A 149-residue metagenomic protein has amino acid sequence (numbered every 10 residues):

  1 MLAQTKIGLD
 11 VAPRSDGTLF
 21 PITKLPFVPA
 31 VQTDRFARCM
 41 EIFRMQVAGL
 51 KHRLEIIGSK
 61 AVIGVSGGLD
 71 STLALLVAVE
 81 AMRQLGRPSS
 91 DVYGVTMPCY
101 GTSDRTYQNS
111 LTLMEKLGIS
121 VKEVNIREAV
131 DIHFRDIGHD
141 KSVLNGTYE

Functional and structural regions predicted by a protein language model:
M1-G64, T72, E80-S90: RNA-binding accessory domains that recognize and position tRNA/RNA substrates
A3-P26, R87, D91-Y148: A conserved beta-strand->alpha-helix junction
R35, C39, F43, V47 (+4 more regions): Generic structural signal for well-ordered, non-membrane alpha-helical segments in soluble metabolic enzymes
A61-L69, V95-Y100: Conserved short loop/turn motifs at secondary-structure junctions
V65-V79, R105-Q108, I137: Short glycine/threonine-rich loop-to-helix capping motif typified by GTGT followed within a few residues by an Asp-Pro
